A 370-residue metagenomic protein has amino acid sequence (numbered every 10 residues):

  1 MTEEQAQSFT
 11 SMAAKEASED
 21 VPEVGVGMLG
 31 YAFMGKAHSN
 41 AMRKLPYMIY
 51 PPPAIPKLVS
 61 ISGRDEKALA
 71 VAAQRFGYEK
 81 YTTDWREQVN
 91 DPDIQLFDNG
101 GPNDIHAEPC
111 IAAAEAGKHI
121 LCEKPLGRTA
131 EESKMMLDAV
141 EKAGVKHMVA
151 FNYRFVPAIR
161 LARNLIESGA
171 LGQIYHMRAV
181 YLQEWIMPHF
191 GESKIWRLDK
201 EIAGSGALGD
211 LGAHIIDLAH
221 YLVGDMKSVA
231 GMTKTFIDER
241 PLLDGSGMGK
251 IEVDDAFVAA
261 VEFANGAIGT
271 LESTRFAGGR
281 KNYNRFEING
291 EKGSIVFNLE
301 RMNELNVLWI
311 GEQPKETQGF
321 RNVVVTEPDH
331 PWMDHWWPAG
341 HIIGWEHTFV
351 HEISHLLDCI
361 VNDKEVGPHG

Functional and structural regions predicted by a protein language model:
T2-F76: N-terminal Rossmann-like dinucleotide-binding module
T2-S18, D238-K250, D254, V258 (+3 more regions): C-terminal glycine/acidic-rich active-site capping loop/insertion
D65-K67, R75-A139, T348-V350: Beta-loop-alpha module in the N-terminal Rossmann-like domain of NAD(P)-dependent dehydrogenases, especially those
T82, C122, H147-V149, R178 (+1 more regions): Hydrophobic residues in well-ordered beta-strands that form the structural core
M135-N152, G172-H176: Rossmann-fold dehydrogenase core element
Y153-E252, L305-L308, M333: Predominantly a Rossmann-like dinucleotide-binding segment in NAD(P)-dependent oxidoreductases
A213, E272-K281: Glycine-rich phosphate/pyrophosphate-binding beta-alpha loops
